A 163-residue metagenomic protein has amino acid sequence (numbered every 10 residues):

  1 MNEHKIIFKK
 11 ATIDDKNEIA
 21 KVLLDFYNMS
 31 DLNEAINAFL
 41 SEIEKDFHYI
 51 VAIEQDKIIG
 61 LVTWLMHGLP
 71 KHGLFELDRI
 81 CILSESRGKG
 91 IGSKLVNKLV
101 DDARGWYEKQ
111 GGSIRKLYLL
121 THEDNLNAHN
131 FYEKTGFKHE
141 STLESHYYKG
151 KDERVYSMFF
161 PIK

Functional and structural regions predicted by a protein language model:
H4-I19: A short beta-loop-alpha structural element at the N-terminal edge of CoA-dependent acyl/N-acetyltransferase catalytic
I6, F75, S113-L117: Residue-level recognition of the N-termini of beta-strands and the immediately preceding loop/turn
I13-D14, K21-R79, L83-E85, V96 (+1 more regions): Acetyl-CoA-dependent GNAT
F47, K151-V155: Short hydrophobic/aromatic beta-strand or adjacent loop that forms the aromatic wall/cage of a ligand/substrate-binding
G60, S141-E144: A structural microfeature
R87, G112-A128, S145-K151, F159: Conserved beta-strand-loop-alpha-helix junction that forms the acyl-donor binding cleft
G90: Glycine-rich phosphate-binding loop
S93, K116, E123-S141: Conserved active-site alpha-helix within GNAT-family acetyltransferase domains
